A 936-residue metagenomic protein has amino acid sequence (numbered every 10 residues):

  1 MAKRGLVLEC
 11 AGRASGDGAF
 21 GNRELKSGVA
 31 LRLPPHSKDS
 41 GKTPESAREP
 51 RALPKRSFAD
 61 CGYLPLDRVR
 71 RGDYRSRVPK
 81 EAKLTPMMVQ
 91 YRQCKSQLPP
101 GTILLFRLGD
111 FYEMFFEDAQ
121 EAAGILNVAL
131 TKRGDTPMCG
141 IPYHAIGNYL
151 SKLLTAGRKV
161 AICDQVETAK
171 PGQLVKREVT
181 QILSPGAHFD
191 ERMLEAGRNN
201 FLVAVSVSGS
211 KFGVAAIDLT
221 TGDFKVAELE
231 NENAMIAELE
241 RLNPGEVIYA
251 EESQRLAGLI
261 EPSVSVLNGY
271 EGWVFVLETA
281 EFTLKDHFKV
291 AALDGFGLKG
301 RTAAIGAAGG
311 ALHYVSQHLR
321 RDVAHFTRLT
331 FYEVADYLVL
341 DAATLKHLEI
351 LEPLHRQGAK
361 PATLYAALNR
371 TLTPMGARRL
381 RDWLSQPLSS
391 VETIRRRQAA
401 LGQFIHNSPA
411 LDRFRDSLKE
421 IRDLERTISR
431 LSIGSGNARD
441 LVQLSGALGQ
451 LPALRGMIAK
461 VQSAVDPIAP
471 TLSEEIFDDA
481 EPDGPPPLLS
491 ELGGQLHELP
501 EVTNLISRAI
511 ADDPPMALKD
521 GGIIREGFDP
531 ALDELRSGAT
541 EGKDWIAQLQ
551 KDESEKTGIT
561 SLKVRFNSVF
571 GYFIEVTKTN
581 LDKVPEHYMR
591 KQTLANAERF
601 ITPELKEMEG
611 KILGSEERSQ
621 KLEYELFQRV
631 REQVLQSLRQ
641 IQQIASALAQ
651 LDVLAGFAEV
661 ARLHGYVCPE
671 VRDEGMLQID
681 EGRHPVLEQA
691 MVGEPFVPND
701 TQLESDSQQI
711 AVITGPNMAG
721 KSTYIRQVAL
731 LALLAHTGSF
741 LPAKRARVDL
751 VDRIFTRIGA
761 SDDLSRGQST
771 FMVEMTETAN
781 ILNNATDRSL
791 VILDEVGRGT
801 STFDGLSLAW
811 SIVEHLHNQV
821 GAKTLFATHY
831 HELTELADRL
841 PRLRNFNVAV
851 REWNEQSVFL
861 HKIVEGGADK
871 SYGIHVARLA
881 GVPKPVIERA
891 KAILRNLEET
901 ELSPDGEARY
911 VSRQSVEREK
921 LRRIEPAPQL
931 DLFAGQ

Functional and structural regions predicted by a protein language model:
M1-V7, A11, R23, P35 (+3 more regions): Glycine-biased, low-complexity coil/linker segments
E45-A82, S463, P467-E481, I887 (+1 more regions): Acidic, low-complexity intrinsically disordered tails
P54-Q403, D412, D416-S432, G436-K551 (+2 more regions): Charged catalytic and DNA/RNA-contacting regions of genome-maintenance and nucleic-acid-processing enzymes
F116-A119, R301, L372, D382-W383 (+2 more regions): ATPase nucleotide-binding head domains, primarily ABC-like/P-loop NTPase cores
C163, P185-L194, D322, A459 (+5 more regions): Active-site phosphate-binding and catalytic loops of NTP-dependent enzymes
I433, N437, A447-Q450, P487-G494 (+3 more regions): Charged, surface-exposed helical/loop "interaction arms" that form contiguous linear patches used for dimerization
A511, P515, L594, E598-R631: Extended, charged coiled-coil "arm/hinge" scaffolds of SMC/Rad50-like chromosome-maintenance ATPases and other large
